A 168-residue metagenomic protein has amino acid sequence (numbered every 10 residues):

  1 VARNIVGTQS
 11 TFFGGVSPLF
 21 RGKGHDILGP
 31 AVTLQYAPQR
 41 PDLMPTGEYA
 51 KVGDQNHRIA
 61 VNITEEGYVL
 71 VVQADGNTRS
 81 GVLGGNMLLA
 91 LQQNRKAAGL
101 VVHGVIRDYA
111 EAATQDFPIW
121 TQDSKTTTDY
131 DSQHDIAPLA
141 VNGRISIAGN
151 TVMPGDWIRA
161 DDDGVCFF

Functional and structural regions predicted by a protein language model:
V1-M153, F168: Feature captures the catalytic cores and cofactor-binding loops of soluble hydro-lyases/lyases that act on carboxylate
W157-F168: A hydrophobic, small-residue-rich beta->alpha segment in the mid-to-C-terminal subdomain of diverse proteins
